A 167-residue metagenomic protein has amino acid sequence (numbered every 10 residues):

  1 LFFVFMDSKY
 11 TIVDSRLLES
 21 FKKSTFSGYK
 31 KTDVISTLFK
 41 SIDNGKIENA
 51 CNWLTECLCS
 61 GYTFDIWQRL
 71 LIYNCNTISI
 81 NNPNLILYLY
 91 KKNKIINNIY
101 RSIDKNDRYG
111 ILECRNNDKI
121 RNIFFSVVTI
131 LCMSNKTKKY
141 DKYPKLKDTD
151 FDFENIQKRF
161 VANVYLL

Functional and structural regions predicted by a protein language model:
L1-V4: Compositionally biased low-complexity segments enriched in polar/charged residues
T11-K23, S27, T32, N49-L167: C-terminal alpha-helical interaction modules of replication/initiation AAA+ assemblies
I35-K40, T55: Amphipathic alpha-helical repeat scaffolds
